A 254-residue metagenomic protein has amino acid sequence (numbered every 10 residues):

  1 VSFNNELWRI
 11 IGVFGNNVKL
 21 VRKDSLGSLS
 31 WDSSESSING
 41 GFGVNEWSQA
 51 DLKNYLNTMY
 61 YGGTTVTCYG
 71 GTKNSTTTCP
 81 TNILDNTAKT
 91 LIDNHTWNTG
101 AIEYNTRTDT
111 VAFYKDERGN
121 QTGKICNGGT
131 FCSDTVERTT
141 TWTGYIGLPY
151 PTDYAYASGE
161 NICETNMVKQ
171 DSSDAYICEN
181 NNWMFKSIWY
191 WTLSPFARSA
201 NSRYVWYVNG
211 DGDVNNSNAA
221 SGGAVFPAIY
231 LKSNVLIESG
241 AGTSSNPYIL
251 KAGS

Functional and structural regions predicted by a protein language model:
V1-S254: Long, domain-scale functional regions
